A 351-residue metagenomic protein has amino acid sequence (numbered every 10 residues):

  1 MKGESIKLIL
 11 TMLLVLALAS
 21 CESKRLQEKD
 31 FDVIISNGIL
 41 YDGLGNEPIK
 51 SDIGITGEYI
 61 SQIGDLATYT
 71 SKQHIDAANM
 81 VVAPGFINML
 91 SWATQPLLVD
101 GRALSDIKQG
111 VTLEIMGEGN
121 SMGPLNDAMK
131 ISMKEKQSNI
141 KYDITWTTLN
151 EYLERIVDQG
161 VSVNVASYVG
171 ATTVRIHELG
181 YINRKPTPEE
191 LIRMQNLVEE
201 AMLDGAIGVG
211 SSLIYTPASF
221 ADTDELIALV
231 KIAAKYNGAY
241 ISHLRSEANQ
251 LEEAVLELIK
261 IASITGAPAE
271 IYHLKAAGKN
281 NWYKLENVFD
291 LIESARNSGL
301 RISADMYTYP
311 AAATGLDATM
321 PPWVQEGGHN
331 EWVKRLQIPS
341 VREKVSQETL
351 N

Functional and structural regions predicted by a protein language model:
E4-M12: Sec-dependent signal peptide recognition, specifically the positively charged N-region followed immediately by
A19-S20: C-terminal motif of bacterial Sec signal peptides marking the signal peptidase cleavage site
L26-V33, L40, L44-G85: Histidine-rich, glycine-flanked metal-binding segment
G38, E58, N79, L90 (+5 more regions): Divalent metal-coordination and catalytic microenvironments
Y69, H74-T147: Metal-associated gating/positioning segment near the N- to mid-region
I87-S91, E114-M116, V165-V169, V209-S211 (+3 more regions): Hydrophobic faces of well-ordered beta-strands that scaffold small-molecule active sites in alpha/beta enzyme cores
G119-N126, K134-I264: Hydrophobic, small-residue-rich alpha-helical packing segments that form membrane-like cores
L125-T145, N150-L153, V161, T172-E189 (+2 more regions): Polyanionic/metal-chelating signatures
